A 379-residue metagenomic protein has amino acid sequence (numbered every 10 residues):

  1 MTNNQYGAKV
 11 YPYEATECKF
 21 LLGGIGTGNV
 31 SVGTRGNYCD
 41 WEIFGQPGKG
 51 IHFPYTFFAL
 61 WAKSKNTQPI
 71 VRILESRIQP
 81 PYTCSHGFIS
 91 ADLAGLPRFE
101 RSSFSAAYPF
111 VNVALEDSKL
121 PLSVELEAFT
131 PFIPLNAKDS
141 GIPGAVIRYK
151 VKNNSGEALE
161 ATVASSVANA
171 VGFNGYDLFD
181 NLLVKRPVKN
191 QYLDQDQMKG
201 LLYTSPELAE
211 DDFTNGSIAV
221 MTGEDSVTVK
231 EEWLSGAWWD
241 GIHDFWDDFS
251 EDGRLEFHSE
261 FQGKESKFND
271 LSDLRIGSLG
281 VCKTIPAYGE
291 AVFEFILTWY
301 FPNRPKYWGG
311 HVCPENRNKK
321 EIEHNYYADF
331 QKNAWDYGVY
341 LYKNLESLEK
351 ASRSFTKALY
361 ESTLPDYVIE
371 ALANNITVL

Functional and structural regions predicted by a protein language model:
M1-N3, K9-E14, C18, N112 (+4 more regions): Acidic/polar, glycine-enriched structural segments that form the non-catalytic walls/loops of the carbohydrate-binding
T2-N4, D92-R101, S266-N269: Short, charged, low-hydrophobicity "junction" segments
N4-K49: N-terminal-proximal low-complexity accessory segments that begin disordered and transition into the first
T27, T67-I70, V124, A291: Short, isolated positions in well-ordered beta-strands
T34, K63-N66, N153-S155, A287: Short acidic-glycine loop/turn motifs at beta-strand connectors
G36, G45-K119, P206-E260: An extended acidic
N37-D40, P69-R72, L159-S165: Short, well-ordered strand-loop elements centered on a beta-strand within folded domains, enriched for acidic residues
